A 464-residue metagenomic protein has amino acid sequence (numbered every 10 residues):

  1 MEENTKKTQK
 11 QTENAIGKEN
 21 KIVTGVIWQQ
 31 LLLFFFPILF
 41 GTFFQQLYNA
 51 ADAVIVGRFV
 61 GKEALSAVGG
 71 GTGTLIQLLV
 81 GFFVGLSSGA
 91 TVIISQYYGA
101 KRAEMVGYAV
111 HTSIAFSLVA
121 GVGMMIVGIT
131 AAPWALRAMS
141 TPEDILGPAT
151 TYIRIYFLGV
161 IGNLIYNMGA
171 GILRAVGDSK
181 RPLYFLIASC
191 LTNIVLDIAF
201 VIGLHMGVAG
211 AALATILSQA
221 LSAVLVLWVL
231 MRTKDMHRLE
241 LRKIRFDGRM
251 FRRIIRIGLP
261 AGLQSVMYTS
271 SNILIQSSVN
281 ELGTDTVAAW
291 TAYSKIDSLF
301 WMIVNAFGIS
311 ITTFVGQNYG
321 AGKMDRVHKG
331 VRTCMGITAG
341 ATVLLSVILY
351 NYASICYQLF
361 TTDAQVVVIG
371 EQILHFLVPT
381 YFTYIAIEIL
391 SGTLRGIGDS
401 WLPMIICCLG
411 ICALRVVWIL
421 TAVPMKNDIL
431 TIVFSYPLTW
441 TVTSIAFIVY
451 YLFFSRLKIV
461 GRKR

Functional and structural regions predicted by a protein language model:
M1-F35, I94-G159, G203-L259, V315-T380 (+1 more regions): Short alpha-helical transmembrane segments in multi-pass integral membrane proteins
T24, W28-L47, A51, L75-F82 (+8 more regions): Residue-level signal for short hydrophobic patches within transmembrane helices of multi-pass membrane transporters
L33-D52, I155, Y166, S189 (+5 more regions): Transmembrane helical elements of multi-pass membrane transporters/channels
F43, L47-S66, L136-E143, A199-M206 (+5 more regions): Helix-terminus/linker motif at the lipid-water interface of multi-pass membrane proteins
Q45, N49-V56, V80-S87, T91 (+17 more regions): Alpha-helical transmembrane segments and their lipid-water interface positions in multi-pass membrane proteins
V60-T74, I153, A212, T284-L299 (+2 more regions): Small-residue hotspots at the loop-to-helix junctions and early N-terminal turns of transmembrane alpha-helices
L65-I126, N163-P182, A289-A353, Y384-C407 (+1 more regions): Small-residue-rich hydrophobic transmembrane alpha-helices
S87, I155-R174, P182-C190, A211-V226 (+4 more regions): Short runs within selected transmembrane alpha-helices of multi-pass transporters and secretion channels
